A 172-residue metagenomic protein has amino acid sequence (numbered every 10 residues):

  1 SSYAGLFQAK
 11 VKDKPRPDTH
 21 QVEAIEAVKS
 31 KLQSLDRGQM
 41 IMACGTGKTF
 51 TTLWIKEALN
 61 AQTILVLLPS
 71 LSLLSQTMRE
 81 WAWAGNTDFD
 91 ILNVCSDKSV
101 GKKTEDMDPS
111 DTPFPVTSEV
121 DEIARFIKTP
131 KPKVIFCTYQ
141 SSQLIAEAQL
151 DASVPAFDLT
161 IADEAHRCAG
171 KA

Functional and structural regions predicted by a protein language model:
S1-A43, F50-Q62, W83, T104-D111 (+1 more regions): ATP-dependent helicase/translocase motor core
E26, S75, L144, G170: Alpha-helical elements of the RecA-like P-loop NTPase motor core of helicases
T46-G47, S72: ATP-binding Walker
L59, F89, P130, P155-A156: Structured loop/turn residues at beta-strand edges in well-structured enzyme cores
N60-N86, L92-V100, Y139-S141: Conserved Walker A/P-loop ATP-binding site and its immediately adjacent core in helicase/helicase-like ATPase domains
N93-V120, T138-L144, R167-A169: Conserved helicase motor
K128-A146: Conserved two-lobed SF2 helicase motor
Y139-S141, D151-A172: SF2 helicase catalytic motif II
